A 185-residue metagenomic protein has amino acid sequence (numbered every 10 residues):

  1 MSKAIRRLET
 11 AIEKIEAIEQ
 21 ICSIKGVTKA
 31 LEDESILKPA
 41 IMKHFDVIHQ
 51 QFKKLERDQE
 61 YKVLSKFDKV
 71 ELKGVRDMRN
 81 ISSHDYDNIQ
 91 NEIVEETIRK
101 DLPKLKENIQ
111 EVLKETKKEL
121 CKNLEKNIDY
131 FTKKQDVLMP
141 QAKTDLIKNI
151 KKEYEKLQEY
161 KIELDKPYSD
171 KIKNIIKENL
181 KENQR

Functional and structural regions predicted by a protein language model:
M1-P140, E163-P167, R185: Solvent-exposed interaction patches of small proteins and small membrane subunits
Q141-L164: Amphipathic, non-membrane alpha-helical rod segments
Y160-I176: Short, charged early-sequence alpha-helical segments and their helix-coil boundaries
K177-R185: Short acidic DE-rich linear segments
